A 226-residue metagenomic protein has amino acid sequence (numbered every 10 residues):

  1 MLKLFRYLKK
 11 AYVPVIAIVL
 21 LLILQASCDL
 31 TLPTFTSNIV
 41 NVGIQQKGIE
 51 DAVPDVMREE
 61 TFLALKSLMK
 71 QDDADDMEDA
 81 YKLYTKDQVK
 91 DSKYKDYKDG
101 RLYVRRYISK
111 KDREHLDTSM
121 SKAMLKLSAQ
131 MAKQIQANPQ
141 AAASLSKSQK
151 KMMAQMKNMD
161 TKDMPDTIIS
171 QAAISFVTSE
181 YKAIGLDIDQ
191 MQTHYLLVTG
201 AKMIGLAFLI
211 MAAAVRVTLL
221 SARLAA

Functional and structural regions predicted by a protein language model:
M1-L32, N38-M203, L209, A213-A225: Membrane-integrated ABC transporters
